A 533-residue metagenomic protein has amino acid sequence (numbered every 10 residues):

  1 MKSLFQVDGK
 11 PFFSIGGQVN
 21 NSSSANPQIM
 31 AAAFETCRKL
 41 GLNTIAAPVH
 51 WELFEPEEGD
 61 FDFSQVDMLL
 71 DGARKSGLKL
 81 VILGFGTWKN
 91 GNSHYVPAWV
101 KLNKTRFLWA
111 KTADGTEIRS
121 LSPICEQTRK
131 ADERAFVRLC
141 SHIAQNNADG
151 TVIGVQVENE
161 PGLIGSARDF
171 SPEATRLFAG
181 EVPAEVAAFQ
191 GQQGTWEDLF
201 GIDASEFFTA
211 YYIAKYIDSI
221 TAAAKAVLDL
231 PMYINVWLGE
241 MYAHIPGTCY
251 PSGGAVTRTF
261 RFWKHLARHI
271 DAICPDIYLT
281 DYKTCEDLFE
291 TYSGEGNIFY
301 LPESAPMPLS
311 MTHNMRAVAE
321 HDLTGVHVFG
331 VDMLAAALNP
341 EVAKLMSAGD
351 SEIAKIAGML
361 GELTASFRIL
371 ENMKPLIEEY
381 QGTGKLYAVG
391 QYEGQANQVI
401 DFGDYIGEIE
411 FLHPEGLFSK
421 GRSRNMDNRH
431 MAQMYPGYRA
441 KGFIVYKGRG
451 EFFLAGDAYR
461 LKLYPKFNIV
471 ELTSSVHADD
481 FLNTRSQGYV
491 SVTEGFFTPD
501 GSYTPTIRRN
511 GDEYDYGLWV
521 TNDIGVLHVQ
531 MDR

Functional and structural regions predicted by a protein language model:
M1-N43: N-terminal carbohydrate-binding accessory modules
F12-G16, T44, K79-V81, V152-Q156 (+4 more regions): Structural preference for beta-strand elements that scaffold enzyme active sites
S22-K39, T248-L266, C285, M311-N314: Short, acidic/polar
I29-F107, I213-D229: Aromatic-lined substrate-binding rim segments of carbohydrate-active enzymes
L78, S219-A226, T257-K374: Catalytic-core region of carbohydrate-active enzymes that cleave or remodel glycosidic bonds
R106-W263: Polysaccharide-binding and catalytic clefts of secreted carbohydrate-active enzymes
M315-L463, N468: Aromatic- and carboxylate-lined catalytic core of secreted/periplasmic carbohydrate-active enzymes
R422-G437, E451-R533: C-terminal beta-sandwich/jelly-roll accessory domains of carbohydrate-active enzymes
